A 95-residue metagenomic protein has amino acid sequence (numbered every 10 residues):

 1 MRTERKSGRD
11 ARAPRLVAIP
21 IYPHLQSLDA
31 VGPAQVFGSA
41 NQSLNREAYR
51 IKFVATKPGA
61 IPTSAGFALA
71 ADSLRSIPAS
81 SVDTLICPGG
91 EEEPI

Functional and structural regions predicted by a protein language model:
M1-I95: Extended, subdomain-level signal for the structured scaffold at the beginning of enzyme domains
